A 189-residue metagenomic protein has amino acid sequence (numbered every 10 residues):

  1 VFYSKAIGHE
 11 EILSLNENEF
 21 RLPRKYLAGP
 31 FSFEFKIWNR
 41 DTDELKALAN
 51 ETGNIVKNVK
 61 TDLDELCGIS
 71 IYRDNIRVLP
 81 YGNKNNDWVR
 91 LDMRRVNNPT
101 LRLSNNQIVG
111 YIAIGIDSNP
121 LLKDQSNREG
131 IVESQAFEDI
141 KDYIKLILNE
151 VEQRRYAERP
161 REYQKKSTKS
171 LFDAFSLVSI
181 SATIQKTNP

Functional and structural regions predicted by a protein language model:
F2-N188: Charged regulatory segments coupled to nucleotide-binding catalytic modules in large multidomain enzymes
